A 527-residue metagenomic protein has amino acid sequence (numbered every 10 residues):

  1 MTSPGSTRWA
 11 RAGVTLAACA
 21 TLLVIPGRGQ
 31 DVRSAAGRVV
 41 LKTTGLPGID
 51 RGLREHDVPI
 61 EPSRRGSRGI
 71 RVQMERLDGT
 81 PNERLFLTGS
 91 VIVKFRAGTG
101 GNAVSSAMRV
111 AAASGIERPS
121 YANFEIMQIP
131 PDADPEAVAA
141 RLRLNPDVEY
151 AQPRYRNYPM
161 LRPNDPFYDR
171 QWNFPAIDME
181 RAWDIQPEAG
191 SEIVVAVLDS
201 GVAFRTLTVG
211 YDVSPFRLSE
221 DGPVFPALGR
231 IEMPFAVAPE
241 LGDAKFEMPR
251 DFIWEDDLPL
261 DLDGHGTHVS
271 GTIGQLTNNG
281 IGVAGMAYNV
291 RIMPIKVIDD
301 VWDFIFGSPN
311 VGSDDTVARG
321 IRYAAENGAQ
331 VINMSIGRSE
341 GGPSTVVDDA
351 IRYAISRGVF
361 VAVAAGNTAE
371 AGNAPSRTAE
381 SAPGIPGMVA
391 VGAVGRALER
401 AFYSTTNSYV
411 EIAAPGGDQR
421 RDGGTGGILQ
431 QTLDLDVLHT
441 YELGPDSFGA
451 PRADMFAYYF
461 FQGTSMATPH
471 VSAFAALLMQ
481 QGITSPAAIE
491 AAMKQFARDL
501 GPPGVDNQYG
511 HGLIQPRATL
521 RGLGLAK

Functional and structural regions predicted by a protein language model:
S3-V14: Bacterial N-terminal signal peptides that target proteins for export
G13-T21: Bacterial N-terminal signal peptides
I25-D169, E180-I185: Primarily auto-inhibitory N-terminal propeptides
V91-K94, E117-R118, E125-I126, Y150-Q152 (+13 more regions): Structural recognition of the beta-strand scaffold that forms the well-ordered cores of secreted hydrolase catalytic
D165-N327, V331, T425-A457, L500-V505: Active-site core segment of subtilase-fold serine proteases
W183-G190, E240, D261-D263, G271 (+6 more regions): Mature extracellular/periplasmic domains of secretome proteins
G320-M334, T345, R357, G387-A390 (+1 more regions): C-terminal subdomain of the subtilisin-like protease fold in secreted/lumenal serine endopeptidases
V359, E380-L477: Extracellular S/T/G-rich loop segment that most often corresponds to the catalytic His/Ser-adjacent loop
